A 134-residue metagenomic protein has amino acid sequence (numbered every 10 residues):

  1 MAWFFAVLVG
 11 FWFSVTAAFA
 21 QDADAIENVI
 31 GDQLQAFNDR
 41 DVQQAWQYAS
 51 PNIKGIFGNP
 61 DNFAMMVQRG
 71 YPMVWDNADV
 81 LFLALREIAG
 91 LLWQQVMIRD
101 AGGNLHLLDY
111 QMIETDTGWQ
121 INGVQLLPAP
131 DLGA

Functional and structural regions predicted by a protein language model:
A2-V15: Bacterial N-terminal signal peptides
V9-W12, S50-I56, L108-E114: Charged, low-complexity, helix/coiled-coil-prone segments
S14, V74-D76, T115: Short, structurally constrained coil/turn elements that cap an alpha-helix or connect an alpha-helix to the following
A17-A20: Boundary at the C-terminal end of the N-terminal hydrophobic targeting segment
D24-N28, D32, V42-A89: Short solvent-exposed beta->alpha transition segments
A84-A134: Exposed beta-sheet edge and beta->alpha loop/turn motif
